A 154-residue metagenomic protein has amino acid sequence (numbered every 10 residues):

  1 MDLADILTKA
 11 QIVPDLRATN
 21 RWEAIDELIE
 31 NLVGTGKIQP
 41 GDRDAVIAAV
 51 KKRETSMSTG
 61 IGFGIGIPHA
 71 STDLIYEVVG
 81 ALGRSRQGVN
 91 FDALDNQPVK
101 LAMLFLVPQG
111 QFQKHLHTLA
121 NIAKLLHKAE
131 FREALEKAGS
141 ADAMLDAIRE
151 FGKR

Functional and structural regions predicted by a protein language model:
M1-R154: Cytosolic covalent-transfer regions centered on His/Cys nucleophiles that carry phosphoryl or persulfide groups
